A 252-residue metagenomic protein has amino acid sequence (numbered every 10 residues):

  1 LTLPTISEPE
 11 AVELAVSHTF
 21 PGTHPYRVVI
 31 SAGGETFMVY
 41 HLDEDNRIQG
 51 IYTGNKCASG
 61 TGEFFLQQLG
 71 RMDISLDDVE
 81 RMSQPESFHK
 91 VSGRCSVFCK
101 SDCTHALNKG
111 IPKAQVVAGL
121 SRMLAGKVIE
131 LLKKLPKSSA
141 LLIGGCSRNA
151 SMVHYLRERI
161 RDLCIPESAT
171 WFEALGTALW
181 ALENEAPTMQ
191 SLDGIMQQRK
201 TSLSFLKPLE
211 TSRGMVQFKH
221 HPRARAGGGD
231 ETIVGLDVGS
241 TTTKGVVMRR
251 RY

Functional and structural regions predicted by a protein language model:
L1, M123, E130-R159, A169-E173: Glycine-rich phosphate-binding loops at beta-strand->alpha-helix junctions
T2-I30, M38-D43, I129, K133 (+2 more regions): Conserved phosphate-binding catalytic cores of ATP/NTP-utilizing and phosphoryl-transfer enzymes
P4-L14, I30-G34, Y52-G60, V117-S121 (+3 more regions): Active-site nucleophile and cofactor-binding loops and adjacent substrate-binding regions of central metabolic enzymes
R47-F88, C95, T170-E185: Glycine-rich phosphate-binding loop plus the immediately following alpha-helix
I48-C57, L236-Y252: Short glycine-rich, Thr/Ser-proximal phosphate-binding strand/loop in the N-terminal lobe of ATP-dependent enzymes
S101-L132: Adenine-nucleotide phosphate-binding core of ATP-dependent small-molecule kinases
N184-G239: Flexible inter-domain linker/hinge segments
